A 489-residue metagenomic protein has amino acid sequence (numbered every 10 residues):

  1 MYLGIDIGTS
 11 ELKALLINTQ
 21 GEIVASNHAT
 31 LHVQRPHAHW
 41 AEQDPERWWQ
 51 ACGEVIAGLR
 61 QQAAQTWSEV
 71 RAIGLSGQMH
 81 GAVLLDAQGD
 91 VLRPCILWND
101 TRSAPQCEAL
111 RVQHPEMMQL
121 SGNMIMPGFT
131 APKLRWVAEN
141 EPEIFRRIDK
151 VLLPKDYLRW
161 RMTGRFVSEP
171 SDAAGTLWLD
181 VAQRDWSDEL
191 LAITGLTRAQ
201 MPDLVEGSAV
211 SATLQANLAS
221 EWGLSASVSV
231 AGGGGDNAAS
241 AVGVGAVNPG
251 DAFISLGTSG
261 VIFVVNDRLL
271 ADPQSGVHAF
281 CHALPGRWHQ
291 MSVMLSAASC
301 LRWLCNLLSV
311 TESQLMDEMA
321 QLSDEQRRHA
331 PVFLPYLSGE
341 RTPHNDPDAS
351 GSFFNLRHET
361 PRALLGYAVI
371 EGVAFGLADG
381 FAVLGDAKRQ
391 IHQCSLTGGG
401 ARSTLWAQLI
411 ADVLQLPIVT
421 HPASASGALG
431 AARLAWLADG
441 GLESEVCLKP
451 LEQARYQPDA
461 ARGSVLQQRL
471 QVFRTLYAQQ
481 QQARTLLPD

Functional and structural regions predicted by a protein language model:
M1-R93, Q119, R147, A219-S220 (+4 more regions): N-terminal glycine/serine-rich phosphate-binding loop of ATP-dependent small-molecule kinases, especially carbohydrate
L3-G4, A104, A109-F129, R135-V167 (+4 more regions): Active-site core segments that coordinate phosphate-bearing ligands/cofactors across diverse enzyme families
G21, D44, I73, D100 (+3 more regions): Residue-level signal for inorganic ion chemistry
A25-A29, P202, A454: Structural signal for short hydrophobic segments within the conserved structured cores of catalytic domains across
Q62-W98, M124-G128, R159-D180, D203-E206 (+1 more regions): Short beta-strand-loop/turn "lid" adjacent to the catalytic site in phosphate-handling enzymes
I193-Q200: A structural motif corresponding to the C-terminal end of an alpha-helix and its immediate exit/capping segment
